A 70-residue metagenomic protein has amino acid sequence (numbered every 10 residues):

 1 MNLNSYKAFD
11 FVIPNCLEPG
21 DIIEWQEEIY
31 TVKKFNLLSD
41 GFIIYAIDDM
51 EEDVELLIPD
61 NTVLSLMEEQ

Functional and structural regions predicted by a protein language model:
M1-E18: Mixed-charge, Lys/Arg-rich low-complexity intrinsically disordered regions
N2-L3, D53-Q70: Intrinsically disordered, low-complexity, charged/polar segments
E18-G20, F42-I43: Short, hydrophobic/aromatic-rich segments at coil-to-beta transitions
I29-L57: Basic/aromatic-rich interaction segments and small domains that mediate binding to polyanionic partners
